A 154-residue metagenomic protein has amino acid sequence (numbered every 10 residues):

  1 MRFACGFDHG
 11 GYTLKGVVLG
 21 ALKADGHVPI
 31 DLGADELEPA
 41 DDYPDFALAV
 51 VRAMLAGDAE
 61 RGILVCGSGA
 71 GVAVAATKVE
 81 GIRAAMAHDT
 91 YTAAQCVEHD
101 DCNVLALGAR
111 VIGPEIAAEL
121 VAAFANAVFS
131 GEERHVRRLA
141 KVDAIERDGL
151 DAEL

Functional and structural regions predicted by a protein language model:
M1, C5-D25, P29: Glycine-rich phosphate/diphosphate-binding loop of Rossmann-like nucleotide-binding domains
R2-G6, G10-T13, T90-L154: C-terminal binding/interaction regions
G16-L19, V74-K78, A118: Short amphipathic alpha-helical segments
D25, V79-E80, D100: Short, structured coil segments at secondary-structure junctions
V28-P39: A short beta-strand-loop structural module common to alpha/beta enzyme folds
D35-L37, G67-A70, K78, T90-T92 (+1 more regions): Acidic, glycine-rich active-site loops and adjacent beta-strand->loop/helix elements that engage anionic groups
F46-A87: Helix-adjacent hinge/juxtasegments
